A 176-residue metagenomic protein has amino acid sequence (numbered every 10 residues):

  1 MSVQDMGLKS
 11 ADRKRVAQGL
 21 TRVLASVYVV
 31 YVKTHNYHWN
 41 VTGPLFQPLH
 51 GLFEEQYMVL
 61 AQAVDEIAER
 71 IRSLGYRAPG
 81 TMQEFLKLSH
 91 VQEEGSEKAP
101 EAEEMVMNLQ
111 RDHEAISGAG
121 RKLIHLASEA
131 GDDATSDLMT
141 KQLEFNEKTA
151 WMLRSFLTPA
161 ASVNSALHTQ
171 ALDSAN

Functional and structural regions predicted by a protein language model:
M1-N176: Iron-associated oxidoreductase/ferritin-like identity signal
